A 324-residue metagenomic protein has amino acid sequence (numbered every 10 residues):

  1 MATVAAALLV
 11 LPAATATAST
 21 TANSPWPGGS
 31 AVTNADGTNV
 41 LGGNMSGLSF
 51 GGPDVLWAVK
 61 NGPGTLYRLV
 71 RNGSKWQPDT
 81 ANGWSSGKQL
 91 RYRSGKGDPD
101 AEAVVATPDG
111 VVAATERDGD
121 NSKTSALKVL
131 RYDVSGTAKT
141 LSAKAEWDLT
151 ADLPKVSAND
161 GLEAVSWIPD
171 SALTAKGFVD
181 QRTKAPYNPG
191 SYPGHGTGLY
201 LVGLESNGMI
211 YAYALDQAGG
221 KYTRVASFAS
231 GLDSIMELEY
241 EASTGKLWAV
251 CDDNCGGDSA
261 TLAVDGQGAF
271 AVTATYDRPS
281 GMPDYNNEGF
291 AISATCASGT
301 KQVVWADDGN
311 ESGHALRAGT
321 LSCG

Functional and structural regions predicted by a protein language model:
M1-A18: Secretory targeting and sorting signals
S19-G324: Sequence/structural signature of beta-propeller domains
